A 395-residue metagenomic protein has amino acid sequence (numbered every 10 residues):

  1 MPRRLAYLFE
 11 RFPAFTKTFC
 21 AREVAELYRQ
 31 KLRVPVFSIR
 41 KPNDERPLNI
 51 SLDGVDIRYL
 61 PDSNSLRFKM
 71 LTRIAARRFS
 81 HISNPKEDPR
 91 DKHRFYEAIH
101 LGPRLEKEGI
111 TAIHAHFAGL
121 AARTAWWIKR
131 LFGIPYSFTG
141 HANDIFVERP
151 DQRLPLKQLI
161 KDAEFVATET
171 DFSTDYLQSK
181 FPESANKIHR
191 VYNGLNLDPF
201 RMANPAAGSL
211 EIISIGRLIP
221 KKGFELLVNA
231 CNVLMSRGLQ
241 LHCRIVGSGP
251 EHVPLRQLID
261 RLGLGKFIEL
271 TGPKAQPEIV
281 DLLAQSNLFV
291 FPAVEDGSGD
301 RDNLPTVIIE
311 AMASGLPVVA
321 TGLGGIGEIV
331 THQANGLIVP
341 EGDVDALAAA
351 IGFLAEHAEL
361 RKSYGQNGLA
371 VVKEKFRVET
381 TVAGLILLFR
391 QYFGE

Functional and structural regions predicted by a protein language model:
M1-D62, E106-E108, K161, N193: N-terminal subdomain of nucleotide-sugar transferases
F172, G194: Carbohydrate-associated surface elements
N204-C231, R244, F289: Conserved donor-binding/catalytic core segment of Leloir-type glycosyltransferases
V246, V253-P277: Nucleotide-activated donor-binding/catalytic signature segment of Leloir-type glycosyltransferases, i.e., the conserved
L264-F267, A346, F353-E356, L360-E374 (+2 more regions): A short, well-ordered alpha-helix in the C-terminal region of glycosyltransferases
A284-G299, L316: Acidic donor-binding loop of glycosyltransferase active sites
I308, A313, P317-A320, V330: Short hydrophobic beta-strand element within catalytic cores of glycosyltransferases and related nucleotide-activated
I329-Q333, L337-V344, F353-A358: Conserved acidic donor-binding segment of nucleotide-sugar-dependent glycosyltransferases
